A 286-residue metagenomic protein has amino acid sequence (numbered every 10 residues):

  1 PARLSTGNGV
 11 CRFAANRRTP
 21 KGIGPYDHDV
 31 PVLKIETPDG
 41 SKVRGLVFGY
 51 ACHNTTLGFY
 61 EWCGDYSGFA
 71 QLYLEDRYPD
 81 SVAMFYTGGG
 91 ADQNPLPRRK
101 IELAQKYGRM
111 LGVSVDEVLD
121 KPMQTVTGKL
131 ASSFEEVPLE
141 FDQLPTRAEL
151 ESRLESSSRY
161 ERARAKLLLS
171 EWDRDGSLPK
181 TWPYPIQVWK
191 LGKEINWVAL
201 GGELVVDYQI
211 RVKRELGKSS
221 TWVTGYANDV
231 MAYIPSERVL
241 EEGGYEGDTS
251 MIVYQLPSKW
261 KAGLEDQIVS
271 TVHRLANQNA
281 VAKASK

Functional and structural regions predicted by a protein language model:
P1-K286: Non-catalytic substrate/cofactor recognition surfaces at enzyme active-site rims
